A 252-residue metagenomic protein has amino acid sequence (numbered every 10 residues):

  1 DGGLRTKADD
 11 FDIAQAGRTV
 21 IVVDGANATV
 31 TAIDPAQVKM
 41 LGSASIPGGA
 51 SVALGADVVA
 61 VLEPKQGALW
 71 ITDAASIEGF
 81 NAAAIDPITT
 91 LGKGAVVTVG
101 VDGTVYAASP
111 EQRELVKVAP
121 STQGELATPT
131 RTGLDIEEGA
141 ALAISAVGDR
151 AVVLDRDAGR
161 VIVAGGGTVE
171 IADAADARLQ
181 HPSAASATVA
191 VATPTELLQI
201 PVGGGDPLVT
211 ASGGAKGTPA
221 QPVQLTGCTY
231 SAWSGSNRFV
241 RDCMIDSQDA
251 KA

Functional and structural regions predicted by a protein language model:
D1-G3, V22-V38: Beta-propeller domains
G3-T19, G42-V59, I85-G103, P129-D149 (+3 more regions): Repeated scaffold domains used in trafficking and secretory/extracellular systems, primarily beta-propellers
T19-V22, V59-V61, W70, V105-A107 (+4 more regions): Conserved beta-propeller blade signature
N27-D34, K65-D73, P110-A119, D157-A164 (+2 more regions): Structural motif
T31, P47-S51, L69-I71, K93-V99 (+2 more regions): Extended, solvent-exposed, non-transmembrane regions
Q37-L41, S76-A83, T122-P129, G167-E170 (+2 more regions): Beta-strand initiation motifs
V101, S121-T122: Activation corresponds to long, low-complexity, non-globular regions
A151-R156, R160-G167, A184, V189-L198 (+2 more regions): Long, internal scaffold/assembly segments composed of regular secondary structure
